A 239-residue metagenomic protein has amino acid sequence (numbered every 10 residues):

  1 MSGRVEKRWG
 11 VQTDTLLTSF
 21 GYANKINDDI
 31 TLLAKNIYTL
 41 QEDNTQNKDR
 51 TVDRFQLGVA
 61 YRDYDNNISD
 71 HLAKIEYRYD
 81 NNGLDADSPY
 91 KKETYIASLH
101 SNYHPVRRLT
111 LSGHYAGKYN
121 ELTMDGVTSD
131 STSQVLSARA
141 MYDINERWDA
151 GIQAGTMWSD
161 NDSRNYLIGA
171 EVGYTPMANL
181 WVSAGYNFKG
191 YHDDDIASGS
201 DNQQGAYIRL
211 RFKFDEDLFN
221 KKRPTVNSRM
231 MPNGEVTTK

Functional and structural regions predicted by a protein language model:
M1-K239: Gram-negative and organellar
